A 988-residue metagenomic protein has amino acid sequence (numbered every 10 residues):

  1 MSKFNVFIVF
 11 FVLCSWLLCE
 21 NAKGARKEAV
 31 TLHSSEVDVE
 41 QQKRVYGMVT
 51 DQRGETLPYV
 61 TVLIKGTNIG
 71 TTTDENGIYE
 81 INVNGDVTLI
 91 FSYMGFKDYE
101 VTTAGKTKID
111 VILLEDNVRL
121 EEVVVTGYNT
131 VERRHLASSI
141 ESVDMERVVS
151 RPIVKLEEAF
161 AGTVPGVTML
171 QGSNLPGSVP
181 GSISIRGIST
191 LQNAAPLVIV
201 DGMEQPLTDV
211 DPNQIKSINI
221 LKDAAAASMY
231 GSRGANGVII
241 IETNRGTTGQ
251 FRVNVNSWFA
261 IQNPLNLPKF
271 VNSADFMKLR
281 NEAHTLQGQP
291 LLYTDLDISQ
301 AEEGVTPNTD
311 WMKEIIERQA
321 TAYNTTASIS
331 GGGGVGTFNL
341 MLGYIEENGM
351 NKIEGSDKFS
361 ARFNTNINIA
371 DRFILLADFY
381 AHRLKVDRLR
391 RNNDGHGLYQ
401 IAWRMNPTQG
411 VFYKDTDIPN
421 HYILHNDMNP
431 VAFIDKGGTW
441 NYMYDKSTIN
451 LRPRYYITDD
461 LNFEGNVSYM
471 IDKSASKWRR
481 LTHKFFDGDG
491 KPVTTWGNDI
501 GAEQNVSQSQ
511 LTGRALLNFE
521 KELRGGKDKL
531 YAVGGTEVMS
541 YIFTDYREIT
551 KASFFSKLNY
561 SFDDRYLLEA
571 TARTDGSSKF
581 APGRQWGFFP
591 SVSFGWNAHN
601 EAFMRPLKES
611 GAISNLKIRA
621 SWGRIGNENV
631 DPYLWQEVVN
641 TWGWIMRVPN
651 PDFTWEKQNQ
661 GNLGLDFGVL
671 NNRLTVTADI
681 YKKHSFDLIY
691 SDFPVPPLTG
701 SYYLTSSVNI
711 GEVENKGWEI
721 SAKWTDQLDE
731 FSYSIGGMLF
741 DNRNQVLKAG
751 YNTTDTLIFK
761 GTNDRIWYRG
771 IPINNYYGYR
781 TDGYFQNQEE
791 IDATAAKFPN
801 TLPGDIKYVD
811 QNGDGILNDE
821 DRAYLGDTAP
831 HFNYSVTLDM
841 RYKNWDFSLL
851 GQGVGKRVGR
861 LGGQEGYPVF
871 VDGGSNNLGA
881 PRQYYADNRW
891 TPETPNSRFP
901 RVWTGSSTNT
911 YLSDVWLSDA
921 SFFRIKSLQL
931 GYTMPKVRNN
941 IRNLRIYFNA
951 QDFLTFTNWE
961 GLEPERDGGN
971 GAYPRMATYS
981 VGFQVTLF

Functional and structural regions predicted by a protein language model:
A25-Q42, Y46-K65, T88-K97, A104-V149 (+2 more regions): Short, acidic, small-residue-rich periplasmic hinge/interaction motif at the N-terminus of Gram-negative outer-membrane
N68-I78: Short, acidic Ser/Thr/Gly-rich low-complexity loop/linker segments typical of extracellular and cell-surface proteins
Y79-N82, E158, D201-S228: Short acidic/polar hinge/loop motifs at secondary-structure boundaries that mediate gating or recognition
S139-S142, R151-I153, T163-G166, S173-S184 (+12 more regions): Residues embedded in well-ordered regular secondary structure
V148, A195, E303, K358 (+7 more regions): Extracellular/periplasmic, surface-exposed regions of secreted and cell-surface proteins
V200, I298-S330, V335-I345, Y413-Y456 (+5 more regions): Outer-membrane beta-barrel transmembrane strand signature
N254-V305, V708, Q727-T828, P868 (+3 more regions): Conserved small-residue
G488, V854-I946, A950: Extracytoplasmic gating/loop element in the C-terminal half of outer-membrane beta-barrel translocons and assembly
